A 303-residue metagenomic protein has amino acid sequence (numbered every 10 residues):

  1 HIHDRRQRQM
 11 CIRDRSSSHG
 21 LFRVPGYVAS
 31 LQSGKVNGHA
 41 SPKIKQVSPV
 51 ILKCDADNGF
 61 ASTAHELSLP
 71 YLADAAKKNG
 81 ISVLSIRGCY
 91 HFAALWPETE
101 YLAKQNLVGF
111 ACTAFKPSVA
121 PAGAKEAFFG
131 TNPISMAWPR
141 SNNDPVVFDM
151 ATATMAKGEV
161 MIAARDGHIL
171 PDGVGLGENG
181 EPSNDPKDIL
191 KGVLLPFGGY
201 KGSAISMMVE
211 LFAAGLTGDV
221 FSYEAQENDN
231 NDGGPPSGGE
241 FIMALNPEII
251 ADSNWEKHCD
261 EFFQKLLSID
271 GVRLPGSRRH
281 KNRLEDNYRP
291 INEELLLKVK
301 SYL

Functional and structural regions predicted by a protein language model:
H1-I12: Single conserved hydrophobic/aromatic residue that forms the stacking wall/gate of nucleotide- or nucleobase-binding
R8, L102, M136, M208 (+1 more regions): Buried hydrophobic positions in well-ordered alpha/beta secondary-structure cores of metabolic enzymes
H19-Y71: Active-site cofactor/substrate anionic-group-binding motifs, chiefly glycine- and Lys/Arg-rich phosphate-binding loops
L52-S141: A generic, well-ordered mixed alpha/beta core segment in the N-terminal half of proteins
F110, F129, P133, W138 (+4 more regions): N-terminal nucleophile
V119-K187: Phosphate/diphosphate-binding glycine-rich loops and adjacent basic-rich segments that engage nucleotide
G158, R165-Y223, N228: Secondary-shell segments that build the walls of catalytic and ion/ligand-binding clefts
L216, F221-L303: Catalytic-core signal marking the mid-to-C-terminal active-site face
